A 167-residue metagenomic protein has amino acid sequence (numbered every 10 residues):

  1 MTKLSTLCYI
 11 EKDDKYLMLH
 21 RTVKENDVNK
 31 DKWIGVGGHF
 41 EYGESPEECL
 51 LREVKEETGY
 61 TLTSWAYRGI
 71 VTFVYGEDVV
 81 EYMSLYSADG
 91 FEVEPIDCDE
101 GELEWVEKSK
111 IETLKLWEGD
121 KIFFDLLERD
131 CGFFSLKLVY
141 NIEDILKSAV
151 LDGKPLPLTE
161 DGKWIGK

Functional and structural regions predicted by a protein language model:
M1-M18, F40: Conserved N-terminal beta-strand and adjoining loop/helix that marks the start of the Nudix/MutT-like hydrolase domain
L4-T6, D14, E81, G101 (+1 more regions): Change "...and in nucleic-acid phosphodiester-cleaving endonucleases..." to "...and in nucleic-acid processing enzymes
K30-W33: A positional/architectural concept
G35-G37: Thr-Gly-centered strand-to-loop micro-motif
F40-T63, F73-L127, A149-T159, K163-K167: Unchanged
G69: Catalytic phosphate/metal-binding cores of nucleic-acid and nucleotide-processing enzymes, i.e., regions that mediate
L127-S148: Short, active-site-adjacent segments that bind or coordinate small-molecule cofactors and metal centers
